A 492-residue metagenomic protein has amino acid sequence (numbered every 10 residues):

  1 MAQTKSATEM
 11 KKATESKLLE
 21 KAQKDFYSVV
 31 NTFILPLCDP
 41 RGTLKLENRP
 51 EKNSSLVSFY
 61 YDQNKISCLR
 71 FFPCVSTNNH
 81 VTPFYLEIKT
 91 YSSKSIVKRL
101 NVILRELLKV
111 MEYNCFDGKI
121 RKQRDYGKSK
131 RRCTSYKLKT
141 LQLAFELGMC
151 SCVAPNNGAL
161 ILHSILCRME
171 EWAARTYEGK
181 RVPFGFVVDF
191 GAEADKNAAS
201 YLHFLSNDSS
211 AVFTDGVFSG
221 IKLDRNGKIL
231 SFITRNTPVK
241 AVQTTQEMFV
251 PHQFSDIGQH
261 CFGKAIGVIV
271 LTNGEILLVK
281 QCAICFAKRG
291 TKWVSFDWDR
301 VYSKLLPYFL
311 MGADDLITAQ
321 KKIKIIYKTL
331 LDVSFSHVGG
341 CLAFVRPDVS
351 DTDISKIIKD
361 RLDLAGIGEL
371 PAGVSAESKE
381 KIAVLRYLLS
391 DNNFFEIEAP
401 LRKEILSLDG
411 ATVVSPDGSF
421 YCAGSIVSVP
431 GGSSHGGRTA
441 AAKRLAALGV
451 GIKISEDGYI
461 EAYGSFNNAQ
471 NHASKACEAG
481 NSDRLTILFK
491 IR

Functional and structural regions predicted by a protein language model:
A2-R492: Divalent-cation
